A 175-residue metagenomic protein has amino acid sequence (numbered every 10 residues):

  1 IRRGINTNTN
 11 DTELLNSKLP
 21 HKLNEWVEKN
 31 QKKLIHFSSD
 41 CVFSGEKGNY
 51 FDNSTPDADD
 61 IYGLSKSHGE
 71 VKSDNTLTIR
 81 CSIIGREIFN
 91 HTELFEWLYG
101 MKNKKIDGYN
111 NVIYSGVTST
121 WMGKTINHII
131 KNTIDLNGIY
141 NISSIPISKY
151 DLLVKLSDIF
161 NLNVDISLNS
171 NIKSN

Functional and structural regions predicted by a protein language model:
I1-S17: NAD(P)H-binding glycine-rich loop region in Rossmannoid oxidoreductase-like domains and their noncatalytic homologs
E13-P20, V27, K66: Short alpha-helix in the Rossmann-fold core of NAD(P)-dependent oxidoreductases
L15, G116-V117, I147: Residue-level signal for the nucleotide or nucleotide-sugar donor/cofactor binding architecture
H21-D57: Conserved Rossmann-fold NAD(P)-dependent oxidoreductase catalytic core, especially the SDR/UDP-sugar
S38, S82, S143: Active-site beta-alpha turn of Rossmann-fold NAD(P)-dependent dehydrogenases/reductases
S54, I61, S65: Active-site helix of classical SDR
D59, V71-Y114, T118-W121, N127-H128: NAD(P)-dependent short-chain dehydrogenase/reductase
G123-S174: Mid/C-terminal beta-alpha module of Rossmann-like enzyme folds, strongest in SDR-family dehydrogenases/epimerases
